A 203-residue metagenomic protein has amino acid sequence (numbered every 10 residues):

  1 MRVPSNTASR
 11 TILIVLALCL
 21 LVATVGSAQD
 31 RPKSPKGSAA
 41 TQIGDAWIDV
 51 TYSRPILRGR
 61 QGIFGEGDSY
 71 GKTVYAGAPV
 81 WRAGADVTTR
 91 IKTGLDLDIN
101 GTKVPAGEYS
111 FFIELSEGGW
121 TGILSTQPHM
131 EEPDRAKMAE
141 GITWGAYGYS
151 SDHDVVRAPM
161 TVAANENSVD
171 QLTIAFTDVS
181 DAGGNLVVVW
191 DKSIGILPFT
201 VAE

Functional and structural regions predicted by a protein language model:
M1-R10: N-terminal secretory signal peptides that target proteins for export/translocation
R10-T11, R31: Short hydrophobic/aromatic segments of transmembrane alpha-helices and their interfaces
I12-A23: Bacterial N-terminal signal peptides
C19-L21, S38, G94: Exposed boundary/loop context
T24-A28: Sec/Tat signal peptide C-region and signal peptidase I cleavage site
Q29-D49: Short N-terminal segments immediately surrounding and downstream of signal-peptide cleavage
T51-A106, F112-E203: Extended, well-structured beta-strand/loop surface patches that form recognition or cofactor-anchoring regions within
